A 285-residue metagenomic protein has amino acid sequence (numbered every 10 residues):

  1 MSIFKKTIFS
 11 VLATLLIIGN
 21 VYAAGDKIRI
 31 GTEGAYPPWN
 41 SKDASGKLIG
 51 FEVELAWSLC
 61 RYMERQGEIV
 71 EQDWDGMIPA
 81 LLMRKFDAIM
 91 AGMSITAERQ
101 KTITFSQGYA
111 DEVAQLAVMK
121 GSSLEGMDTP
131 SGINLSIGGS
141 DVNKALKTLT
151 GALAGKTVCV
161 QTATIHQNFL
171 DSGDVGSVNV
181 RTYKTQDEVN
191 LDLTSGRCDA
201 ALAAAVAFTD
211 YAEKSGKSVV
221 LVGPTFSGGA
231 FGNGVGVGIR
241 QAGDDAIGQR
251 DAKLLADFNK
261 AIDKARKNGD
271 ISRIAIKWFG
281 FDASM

Functional and structural regions predicted by a protein language model:
I18-A23: Sec/Tat signal peptide C-region and signal peptidase I cleavage site
A24-M93, K101, N268: Extracytoplasmic small-molecule ligand-binding "clamshell" domains of the periplasmic binding protein/Venus flytrap
G34, D111-Q115, E213-N259, F279-M285: Periplasmic-binding protein-like
V53, E68-P79, N143-A145, V180-S195 (+1 more regions): Short helix-initiation/N-cap motifs at beta->coil->alpha
C60-E71, A152-T157, S172-E188, R197: A local structural motif
R65, S94, F105-C159, A163 (+1 more regions): A conserved helix-loop-strand patch within extracytoplasmic ligand-binding domains of the periplasmic binding
D75-P79, G92-T102, N168-G173, D187 (+3 more regions): A ligand-binding cleft/hinge motif common to bilobed small-molecule-binding domains
A261-W278: Periplasmic-binding protein-like
